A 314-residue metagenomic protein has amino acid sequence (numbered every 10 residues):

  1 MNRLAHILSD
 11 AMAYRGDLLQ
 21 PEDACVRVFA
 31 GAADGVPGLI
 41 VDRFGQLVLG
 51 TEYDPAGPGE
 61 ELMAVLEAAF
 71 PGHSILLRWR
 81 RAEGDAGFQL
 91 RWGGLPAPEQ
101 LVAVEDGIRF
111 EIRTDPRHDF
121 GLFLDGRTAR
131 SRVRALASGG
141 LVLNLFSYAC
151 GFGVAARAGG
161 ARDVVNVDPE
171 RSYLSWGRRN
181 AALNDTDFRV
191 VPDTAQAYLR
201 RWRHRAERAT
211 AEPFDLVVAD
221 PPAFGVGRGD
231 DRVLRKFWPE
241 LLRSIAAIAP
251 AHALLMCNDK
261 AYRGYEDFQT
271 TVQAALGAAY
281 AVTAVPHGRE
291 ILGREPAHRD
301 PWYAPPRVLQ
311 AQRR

Functional and structural regions predicted by a protein language model:
M1-G45: Non-catalytic accessory regions of SAM-dependent methyltransferases
D34-G35, L39-D42, P58-L124, S131: Non-catalytic substrate-recognition/targeting regions of SAM-dependent transferases
G139-Y148: Conserved class I S-adenosyl-L-methionine
A149-A161: Conserved SAM-binding loop of SAM-dependent methyltransferases across substrates and taxa, primarily the Class I
D163-D168: Conserved SAM-binding motif I beta-strand of class I
E170-V218: S-adenosyl-L-methionine
Y173, P192, D215-S244: Mobile active-site "lid"/loop adjacent to the S-adenosyl-L-methionine
H252-R314: C-terminal catalytic and target-recognition region of SAM-dependent MTase-like enzymes, primarily methyltransferases
